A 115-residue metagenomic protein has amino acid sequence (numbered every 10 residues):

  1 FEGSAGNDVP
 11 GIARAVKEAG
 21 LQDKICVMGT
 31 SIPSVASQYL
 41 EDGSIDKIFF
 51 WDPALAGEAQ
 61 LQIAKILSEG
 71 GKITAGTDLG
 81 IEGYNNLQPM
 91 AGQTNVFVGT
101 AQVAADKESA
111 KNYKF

Functional and structural regions predicted by a protein language model:
F1-Y39: Hydrophobic alpha-helical
A13-L21, E41, I45, Q62-E69: Sec-exported extracytoplasmic/periplasmic mature domains
T30-I32, D52-L55: Short, acidic/turn-prone active-site loops that include or flank metal/cofactor- and phosphate-binding residues
A36-Y39, G57-L61: Short, charged, surface-exposed secondary-structure boundary motifs
D42-A54: Short beta-strand elements at the ligand-binding edges of bilobed clamshell
A59, I63-F115: Hinge/cleft segment of the Venus flytrap/periplasmic-binding protein
